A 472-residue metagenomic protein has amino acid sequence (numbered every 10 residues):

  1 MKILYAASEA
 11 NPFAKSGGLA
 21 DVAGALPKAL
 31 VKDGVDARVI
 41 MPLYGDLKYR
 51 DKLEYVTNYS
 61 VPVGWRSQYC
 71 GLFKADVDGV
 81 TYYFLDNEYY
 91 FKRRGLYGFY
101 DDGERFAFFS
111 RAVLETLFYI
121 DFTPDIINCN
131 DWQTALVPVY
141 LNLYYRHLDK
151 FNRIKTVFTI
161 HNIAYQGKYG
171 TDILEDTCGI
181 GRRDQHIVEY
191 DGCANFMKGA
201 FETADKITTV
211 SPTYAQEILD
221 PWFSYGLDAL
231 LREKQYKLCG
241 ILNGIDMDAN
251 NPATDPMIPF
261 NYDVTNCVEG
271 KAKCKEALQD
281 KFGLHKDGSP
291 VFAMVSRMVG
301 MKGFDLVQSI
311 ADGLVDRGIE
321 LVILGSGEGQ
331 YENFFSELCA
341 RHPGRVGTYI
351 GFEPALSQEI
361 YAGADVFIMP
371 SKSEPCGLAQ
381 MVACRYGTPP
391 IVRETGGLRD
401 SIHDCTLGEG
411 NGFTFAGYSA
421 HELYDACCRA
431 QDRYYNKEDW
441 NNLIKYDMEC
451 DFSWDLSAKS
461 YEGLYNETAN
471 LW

Functional and structural regions predicted by a protein language model:
M1-W472: Catalytic cores of nucleotide-sugar-dependent glycosyltransferases that transfer UDP/GDP/TDP-activated
